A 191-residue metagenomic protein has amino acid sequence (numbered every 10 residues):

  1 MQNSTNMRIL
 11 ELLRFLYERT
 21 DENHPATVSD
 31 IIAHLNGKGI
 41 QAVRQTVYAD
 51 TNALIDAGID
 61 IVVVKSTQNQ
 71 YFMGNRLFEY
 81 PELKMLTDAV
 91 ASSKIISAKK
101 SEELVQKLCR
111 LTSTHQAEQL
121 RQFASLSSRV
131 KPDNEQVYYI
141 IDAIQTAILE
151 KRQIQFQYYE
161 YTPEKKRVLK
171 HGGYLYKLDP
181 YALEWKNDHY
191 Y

Functional and structural regions predicted by a protein language model:
M1-A89, H171: Short, basic/aromatic recognition patches that contact phosphate-bearing ligands
M1-T27, Q45, L108-N134, D188-H189: Short N-terminal signal/transit or membrane-insertion segments and the immediately adjacent low-complexity/disordered
A33-L35, V43-T46, S125-R129, P163-K166 (+2 more regions): N-terminal start-of-chain detector that recognizes signal peptides and the immediate post-cleavage beginning
E79-K165: Bulky hydrophobic/aromatic content
Q145-Y191: Loop-centered beta-sheet repeat module
